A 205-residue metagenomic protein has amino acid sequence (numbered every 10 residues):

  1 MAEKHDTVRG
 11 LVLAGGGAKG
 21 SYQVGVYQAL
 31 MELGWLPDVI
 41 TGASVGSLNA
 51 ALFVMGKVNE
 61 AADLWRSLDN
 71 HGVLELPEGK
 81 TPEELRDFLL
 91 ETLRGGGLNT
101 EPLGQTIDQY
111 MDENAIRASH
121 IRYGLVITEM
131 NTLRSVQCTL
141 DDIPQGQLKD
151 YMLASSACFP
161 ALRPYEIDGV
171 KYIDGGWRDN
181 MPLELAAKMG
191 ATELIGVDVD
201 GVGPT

Functional and structural regions predicted by a protein language model:
M1-A43, A51-T205: Patatin-like phospholipase
